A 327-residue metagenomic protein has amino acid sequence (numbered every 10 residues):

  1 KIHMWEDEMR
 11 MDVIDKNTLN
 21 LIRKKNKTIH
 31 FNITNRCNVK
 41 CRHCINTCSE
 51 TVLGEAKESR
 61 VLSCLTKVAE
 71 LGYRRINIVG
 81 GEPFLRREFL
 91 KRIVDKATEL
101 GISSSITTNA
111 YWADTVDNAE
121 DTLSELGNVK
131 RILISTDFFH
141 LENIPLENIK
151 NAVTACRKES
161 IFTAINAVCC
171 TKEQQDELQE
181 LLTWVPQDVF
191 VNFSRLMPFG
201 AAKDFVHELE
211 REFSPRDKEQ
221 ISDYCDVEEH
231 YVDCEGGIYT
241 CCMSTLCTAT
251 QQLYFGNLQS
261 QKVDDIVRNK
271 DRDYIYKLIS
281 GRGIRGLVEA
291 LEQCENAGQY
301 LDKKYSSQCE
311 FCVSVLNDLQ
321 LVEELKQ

Functional and structural regions predicted by a protein language model:
H3-N109, A113-N118, V322-E323: Conserved alpha-helical substructure of the radical SAM core
H3-W5, M9, S124-K277, Y300: Radical SAM enzyme [4Fe-4S]-AdoMet core and its adjacent flexible, acidic and glycine-rich loops/tails across
N26-H30, E208-F213, E289-D302: Short, intrinsically disordered, charge-biased short linear motifs at domain edges
F31, N35-N38, E219, K303-S306: Processing junctions and N-termini across compartments
C37, C41-C44, C225, C241 (+1 more regions): Short cysteine clusters
H43, T47-E50, Y231, C247-T248 (+1 more regions): Secreted/processed peptides and extracellular or luminal domains of membrane proteins
L65, D121-L126: Short amphipathic alpha-helices and their capping/turn segments at secondary-structure boundaries
T248-Q327: Flexible mid-to-C-terminal extensions adjoining Fe-S/redox cofactors in radical SAM and related proteins
